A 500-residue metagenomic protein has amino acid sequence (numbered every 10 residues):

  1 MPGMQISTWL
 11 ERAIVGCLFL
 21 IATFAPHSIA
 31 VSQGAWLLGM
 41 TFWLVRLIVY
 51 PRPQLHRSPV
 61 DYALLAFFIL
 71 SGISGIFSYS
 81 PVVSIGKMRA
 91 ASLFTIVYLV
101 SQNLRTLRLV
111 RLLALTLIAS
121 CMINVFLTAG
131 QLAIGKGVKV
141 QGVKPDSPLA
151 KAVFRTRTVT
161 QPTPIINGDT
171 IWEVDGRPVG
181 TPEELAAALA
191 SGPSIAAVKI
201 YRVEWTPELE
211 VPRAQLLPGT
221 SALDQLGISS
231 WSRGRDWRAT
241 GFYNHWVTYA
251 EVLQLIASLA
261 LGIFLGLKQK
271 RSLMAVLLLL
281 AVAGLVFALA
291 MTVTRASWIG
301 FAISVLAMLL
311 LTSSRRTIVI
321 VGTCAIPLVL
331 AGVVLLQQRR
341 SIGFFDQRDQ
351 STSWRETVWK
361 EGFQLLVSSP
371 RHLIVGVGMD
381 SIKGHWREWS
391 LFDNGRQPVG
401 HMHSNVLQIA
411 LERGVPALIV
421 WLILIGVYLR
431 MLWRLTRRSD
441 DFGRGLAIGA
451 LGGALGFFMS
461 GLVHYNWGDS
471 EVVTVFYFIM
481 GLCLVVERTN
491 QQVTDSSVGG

Functional and structural regions predicted by a protein language model:
M1-V83, T95-I96, L104-R111, L115-I118 (+6 more regions): Transmembrane signal-anchor hairpin modules in multi-pass inner-membrane enzymes, especially those that act on
L38-L44, A302-L306, I318-T323, A447-G500: Transmembrane alpha-helices of multi-pass inner-membrane enzymes
T95-V97, Q102, A260-Q337: Hydrophobic alpha-helical segments of polytopic membrane proteins
A119, I123-G135, F287-T292, L309-T352 (+4 more regions): A membrane-periplasm/extracellular boundary helix in multi-pass inner-membrane enzymes that assemble envelope glycans
I134-G180: PDZ/PDZ-like domain segments forming the peptide/carboxylate-binding groove, activating on the N-terminal beta-strands
A186-G227: PDZ-domain C-terminal substructure recognizer with occasional recognition of PDZ-binding tails
T240-V247, I374, N394-L432, M459: A conserved mid-to-late transmembrane alpha helix and its immediate loop/hinge that forms the functional core
F264, R413-L455: Hydrophobic transmembrane alpha-helices and their immediate junctions
